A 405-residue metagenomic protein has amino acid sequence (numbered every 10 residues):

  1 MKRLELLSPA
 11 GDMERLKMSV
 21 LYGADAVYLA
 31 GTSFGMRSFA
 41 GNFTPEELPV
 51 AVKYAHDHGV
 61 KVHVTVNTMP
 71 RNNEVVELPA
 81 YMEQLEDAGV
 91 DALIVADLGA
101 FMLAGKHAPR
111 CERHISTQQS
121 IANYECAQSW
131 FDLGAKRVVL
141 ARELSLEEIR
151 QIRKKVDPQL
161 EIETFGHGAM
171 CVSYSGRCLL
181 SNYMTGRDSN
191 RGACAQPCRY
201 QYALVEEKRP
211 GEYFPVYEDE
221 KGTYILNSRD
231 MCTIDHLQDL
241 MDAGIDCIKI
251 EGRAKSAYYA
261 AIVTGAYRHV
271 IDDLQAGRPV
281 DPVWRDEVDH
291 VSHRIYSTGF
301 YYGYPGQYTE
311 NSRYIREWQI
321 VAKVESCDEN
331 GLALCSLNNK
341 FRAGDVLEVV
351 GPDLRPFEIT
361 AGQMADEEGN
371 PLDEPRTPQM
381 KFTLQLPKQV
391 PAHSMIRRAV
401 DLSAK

Functional and structural regions predicted by a protein language model:
M1-L21, A26-L29, S33, H58-T68 (+5 more regions): Surface-exposed amphipathic alpha-helical tracts and adjacent flexible/coil segments at the periphery of soluble enzymes
D12-R15, S33-Y124: Active-site beta->alpha loop and helix N-cap motifs at the rims of alpha/beta catalytic domains
L93-A96, Q118-A122, K136, L140-L144 (+1 more regions): Short, well-structured alpha-helical patches and their helix-loop capping segments that border functional surfaces
